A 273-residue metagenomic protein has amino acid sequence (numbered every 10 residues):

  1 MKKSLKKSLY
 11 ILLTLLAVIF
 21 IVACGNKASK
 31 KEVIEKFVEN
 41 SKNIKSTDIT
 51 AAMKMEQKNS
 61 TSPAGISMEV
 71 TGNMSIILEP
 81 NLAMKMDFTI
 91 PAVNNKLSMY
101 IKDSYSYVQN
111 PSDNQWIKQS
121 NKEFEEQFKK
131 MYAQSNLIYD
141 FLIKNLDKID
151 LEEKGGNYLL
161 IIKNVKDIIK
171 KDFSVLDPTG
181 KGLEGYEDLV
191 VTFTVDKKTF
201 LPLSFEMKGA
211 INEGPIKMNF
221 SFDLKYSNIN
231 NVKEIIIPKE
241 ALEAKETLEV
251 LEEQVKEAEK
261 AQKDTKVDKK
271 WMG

Functional and structural regions predicted by a protein language model:
K2-L12: Bacterial N-terminal signal peptides that target proteins for export
L13-T14, Y105: Enrichment for repetitive, rod-forming helical segments
F20-A23: C-terminal motif of bacterial Sec signal peptides marking the signal peptidase cleavage site
G25-G273: Subset-of-secretome marker
